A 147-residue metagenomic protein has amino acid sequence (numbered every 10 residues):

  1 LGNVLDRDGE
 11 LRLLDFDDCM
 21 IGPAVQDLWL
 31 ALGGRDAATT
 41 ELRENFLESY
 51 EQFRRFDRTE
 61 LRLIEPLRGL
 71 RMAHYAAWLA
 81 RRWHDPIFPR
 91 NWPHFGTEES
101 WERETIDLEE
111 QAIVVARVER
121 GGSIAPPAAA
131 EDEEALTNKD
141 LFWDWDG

Functional and structural regions predicted by a protein language model:
L1, L5-L14, I21-G22, A37-E44 (+3 more regions): Hydrophobic/basic alpha-helical segments enriched in Actinobacteria
L1-L28, L32, A135-G147: Active-site acidic catalytic loop and adjacent metal/ATP-binding pocket of ATP-dependent phosphoryl transfer enzymes
L14, Y50, I64: Residue-level detector of functional hotspots within protein domains
A24-R55, R71-I87: Active-site activation/catalytic loop segments of kinase-like enzymes and analogous catalytic loops in related
Q26, R62-E65, R90-N91: Composition- and surface-driven signal marking solvent-exposed, interaction-prone regions in large proteins
R58-R68, G121: All-alpha amphipathic helical-bundle segments outside canonical DNA-binding/catalytic cores that form hydrophobic
W78-G147: ATP/Mg2+ or Mg2+-diphosphate-binding catalytic cores that bind nucleotide phosphates or diphosphates via glycine-rich
